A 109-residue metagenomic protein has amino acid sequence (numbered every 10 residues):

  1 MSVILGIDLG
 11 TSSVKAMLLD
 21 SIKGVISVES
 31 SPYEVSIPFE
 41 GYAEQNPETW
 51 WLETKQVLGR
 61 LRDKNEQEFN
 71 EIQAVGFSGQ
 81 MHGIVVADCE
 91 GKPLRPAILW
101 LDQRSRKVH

Functional and structural regions predicted by a protein language model:
M1-R95: N-terminal glycine/serine-rich phosphate-binding loop of ATP-dependent small-molecule kinases, especially carbohydrate
I98: Active-site HxH/HxHxD metal-binding segment of metal-dependent hydrolases
L101-H109: Glycine-rich phosphate-binding loop plus the immediately following alpha-helix
